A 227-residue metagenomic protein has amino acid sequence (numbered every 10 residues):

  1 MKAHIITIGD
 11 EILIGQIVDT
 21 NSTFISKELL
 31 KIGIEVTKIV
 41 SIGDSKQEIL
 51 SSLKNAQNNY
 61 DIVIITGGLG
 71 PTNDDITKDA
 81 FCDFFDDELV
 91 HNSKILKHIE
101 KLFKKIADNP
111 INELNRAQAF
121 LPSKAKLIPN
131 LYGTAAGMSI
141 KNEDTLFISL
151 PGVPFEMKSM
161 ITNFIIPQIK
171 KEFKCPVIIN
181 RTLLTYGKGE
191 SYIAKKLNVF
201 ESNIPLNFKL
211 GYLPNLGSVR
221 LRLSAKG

Functional and structural regions predicted by a protein language model:
M1-V40: Glycine-rich phosphate/diphosphate-binding loop of Rossmann-like nucleotide-binding domains
I8-D10, I65-N73, P151, K226-G227: Glycine-rich beta-strand-to-loop/alpha-helix junction loops that act as flexible
K38-E48: Short beta->alpha junction loops
E48-S51, I76-E172: Proline/glycine-rich low-complexity loops and linkers
S51-N59: Short, well-structured alpha-helical segments in soluble
N58-F85: Glycine-rich phosphate-binding loop
T145-G227: An accessory alpha-helical subdomain
